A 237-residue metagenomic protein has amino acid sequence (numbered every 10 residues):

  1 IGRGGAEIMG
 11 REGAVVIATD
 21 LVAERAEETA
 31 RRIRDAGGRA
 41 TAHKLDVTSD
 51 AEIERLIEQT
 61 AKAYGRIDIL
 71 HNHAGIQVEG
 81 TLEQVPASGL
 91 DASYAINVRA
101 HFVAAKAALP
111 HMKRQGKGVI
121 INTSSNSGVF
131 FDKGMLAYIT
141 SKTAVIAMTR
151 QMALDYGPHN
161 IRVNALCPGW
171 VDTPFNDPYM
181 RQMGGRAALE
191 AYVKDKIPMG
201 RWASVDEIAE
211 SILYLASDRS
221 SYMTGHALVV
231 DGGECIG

Functional and structural regions predicted by a protein language model:
I1-I17: Canonical Rossmann dinucleotide-binding motif of NAD(H)/NADP(H)-dependent dehydrogenases/reductases, specifically
Q77, V85, F131-I139, Q151 (+1 more regions): Active-site loop-to-helix junction immediately N-terminal to the catalytic Tyr of the SDR YXXXK motif in Rossmann-fold
T81-L82, P86-Y94, M135, V193: Substrate-binding pocket helix/loop in short-chain dehydrogenase/reductase
A105, S141, T149: Active-site helix of classical SDR
P110, L154-P158, S221: Alpha-helical segment proximal to the catalytic Tyr-Lys
S125: Residue(s) in the substrate-gating loop at a strand-loop-helix junction that position the organic substrate next
F130, L213, T224-G237: Short C-terminal tail/terminal secondary-structure segment of NAD(P)H-dependent dehydrogenase/reductase domains
